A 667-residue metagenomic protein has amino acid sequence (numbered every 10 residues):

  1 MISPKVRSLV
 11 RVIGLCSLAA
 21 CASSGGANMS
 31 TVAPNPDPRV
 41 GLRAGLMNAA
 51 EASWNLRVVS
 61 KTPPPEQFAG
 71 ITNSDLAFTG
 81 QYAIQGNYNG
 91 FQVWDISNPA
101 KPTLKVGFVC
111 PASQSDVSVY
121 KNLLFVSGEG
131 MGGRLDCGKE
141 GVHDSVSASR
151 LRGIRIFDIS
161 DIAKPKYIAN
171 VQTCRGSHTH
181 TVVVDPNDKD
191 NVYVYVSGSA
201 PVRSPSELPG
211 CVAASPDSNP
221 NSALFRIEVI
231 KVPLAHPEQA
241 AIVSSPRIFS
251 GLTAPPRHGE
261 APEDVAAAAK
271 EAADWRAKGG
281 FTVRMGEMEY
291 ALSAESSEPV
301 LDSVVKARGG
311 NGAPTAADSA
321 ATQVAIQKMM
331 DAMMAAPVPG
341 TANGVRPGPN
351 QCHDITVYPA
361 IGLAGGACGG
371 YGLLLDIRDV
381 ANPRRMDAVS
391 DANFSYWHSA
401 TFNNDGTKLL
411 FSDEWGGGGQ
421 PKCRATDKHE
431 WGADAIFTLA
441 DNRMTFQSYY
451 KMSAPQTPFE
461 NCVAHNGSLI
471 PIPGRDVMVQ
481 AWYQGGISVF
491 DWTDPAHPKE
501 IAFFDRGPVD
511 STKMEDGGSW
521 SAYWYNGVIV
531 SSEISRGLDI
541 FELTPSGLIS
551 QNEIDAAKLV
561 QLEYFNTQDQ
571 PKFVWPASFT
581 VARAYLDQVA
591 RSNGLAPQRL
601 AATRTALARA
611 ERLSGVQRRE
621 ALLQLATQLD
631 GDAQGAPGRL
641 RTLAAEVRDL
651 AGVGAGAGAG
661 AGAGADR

Functional and structural regions predicted by a protein language model:
I2-I13: Bacterial N-terminal signal peptides that target proteins for export
V12, A22-S24, Q85, A657-A665: Short stretches within intrinsically disordered, low-complexity N-terminal or propeptide regions
G14, D539, L543, A645-R648 (+1 more regions): A short, amphipathic alpha-helical segment
G14-L15, A49: Residue-level signal for mature regions of secreted extracellular proteins and peptides
C21-V589, A602-T605: Feature marking well-ordered beta-strand scaffolds used for ligand recognition
E553-R667: Soluble extracellular-acting proteins and domains
